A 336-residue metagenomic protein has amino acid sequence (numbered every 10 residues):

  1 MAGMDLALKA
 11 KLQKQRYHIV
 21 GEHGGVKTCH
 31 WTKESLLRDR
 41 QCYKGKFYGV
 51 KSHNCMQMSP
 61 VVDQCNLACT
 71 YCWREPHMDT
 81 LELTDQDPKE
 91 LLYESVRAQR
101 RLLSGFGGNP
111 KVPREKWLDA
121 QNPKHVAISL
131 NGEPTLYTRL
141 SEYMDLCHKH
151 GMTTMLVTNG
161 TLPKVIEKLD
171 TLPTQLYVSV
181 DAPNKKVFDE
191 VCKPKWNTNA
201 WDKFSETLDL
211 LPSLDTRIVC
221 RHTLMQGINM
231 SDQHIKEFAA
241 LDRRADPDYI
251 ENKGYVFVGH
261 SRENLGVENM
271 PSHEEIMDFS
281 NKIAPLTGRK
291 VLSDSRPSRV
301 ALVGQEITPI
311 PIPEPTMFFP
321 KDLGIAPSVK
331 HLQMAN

Functional and structural regions predicted by a protein language model:
M1-Y71, E75-T80, T84-R101, G304: Flexible, acidic/Gly-rich N-terminal and inter-domain linker regions that tether and position cofactor-handling modules
A2-R16, P271-N281, L286-N336: C-terminal accessory extensions appended to soluble enzyme cores
H53, Q121-P123, S295-R299: Short Gly/Ser/Thr- and Asp/Glu-enriched loop/turn motifs at secondary-structure junctions
C65-A68, K185, F257, I310: Short, acidic Gly/Pro/Ser/Thr-rich loop/turn segments
E90-A120: Short Fe-S-cluster ligation motifs
S95, Q99, L103, L208-L211 (+2 more regions): Hydrophobic, Leu/Ile/Phe/Ala-enriched alpha-helical segments that form helix-helix packing faces
F106, T216, R289-V291: Surface-exposed helix-capping loop/turn segments at secondary-structure junctions
N109-E274, K282: Conserved AdoMet/S-adenosylmethionine-binding subsite of the radical SAM
